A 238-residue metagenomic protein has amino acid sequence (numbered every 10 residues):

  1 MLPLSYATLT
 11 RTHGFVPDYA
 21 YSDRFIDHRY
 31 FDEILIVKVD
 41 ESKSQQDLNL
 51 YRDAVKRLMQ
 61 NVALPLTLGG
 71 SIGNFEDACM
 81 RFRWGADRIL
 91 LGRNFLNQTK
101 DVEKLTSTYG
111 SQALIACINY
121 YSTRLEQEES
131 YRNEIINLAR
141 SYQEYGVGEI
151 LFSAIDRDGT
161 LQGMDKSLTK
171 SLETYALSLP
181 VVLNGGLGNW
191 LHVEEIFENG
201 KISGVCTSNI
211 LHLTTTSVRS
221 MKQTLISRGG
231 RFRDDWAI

Functional and structural regions predicted by a protein language model:
M1, T67-G69, L90, I115-C117 (+3 more regions): Structural detector of well-ordered beta-strand residues that form the stable sheet scaffold of enzyme domains
M1-L64, F75-E76, M80, W84 (+5 more regions): Conserved N-terminal beta1-alpha1 strand-loop-helix module at the mouth
F31-D32, D87, G148, I202-S203 (+1 more regions): Short acidic/polar active-site loop segments enriched in Thr and Asp
K38, R93-N94, I118-Y120, A154-I155 (+2 more regions): Short secondary-structure boundary segments
V62-G85, S167-V205: Catalytic cores of alpha/beta
L66, N94-L96: Glycine-rich phosphate/ribose-binding loops and adjacent secondary-structure elements that form binding surfaces
D101-Y109, E194-A237: C-terminal helical cap(s) of enzyme catalytic domains, especially alpha/beta-barrels
S122-N133, T160-G163, V182-C206, L211-V218: Active-site-adjacent loop and "lid" segments of alpha/beta metabolic enzymes
